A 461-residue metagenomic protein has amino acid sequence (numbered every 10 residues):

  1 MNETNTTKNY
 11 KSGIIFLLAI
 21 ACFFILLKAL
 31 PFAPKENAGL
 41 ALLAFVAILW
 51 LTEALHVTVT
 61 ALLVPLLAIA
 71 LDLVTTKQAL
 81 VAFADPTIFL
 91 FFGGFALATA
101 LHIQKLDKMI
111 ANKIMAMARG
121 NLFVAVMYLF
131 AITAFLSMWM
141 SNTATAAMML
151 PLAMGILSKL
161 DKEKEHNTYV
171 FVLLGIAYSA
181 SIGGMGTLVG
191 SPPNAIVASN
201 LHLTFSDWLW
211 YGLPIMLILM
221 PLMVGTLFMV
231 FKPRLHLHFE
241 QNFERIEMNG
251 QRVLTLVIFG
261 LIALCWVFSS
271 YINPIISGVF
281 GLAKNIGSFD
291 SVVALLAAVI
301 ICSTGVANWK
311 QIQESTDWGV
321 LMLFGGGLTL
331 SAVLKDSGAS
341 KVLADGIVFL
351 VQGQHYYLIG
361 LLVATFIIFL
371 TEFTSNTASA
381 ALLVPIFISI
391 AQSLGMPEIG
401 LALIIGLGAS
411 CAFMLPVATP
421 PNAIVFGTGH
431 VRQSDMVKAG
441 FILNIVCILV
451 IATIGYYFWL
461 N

Functional and structural regions predicted by a protein language model:
M1-L90, D207-D345, I442-I448, A452-N461: Hydrophobic transmembrane alpha-helices of multi-pass small-molecule transporters
F45, T58-V59, L63-E163, Q313-L394: Membrane-embedded alpha-helical segments and adjacent helix-loop junctions characteristic of multi-pass solute
P86-A96, M138-T145, W208-M223, L401-S410: Alpha-helical transmembrane segments
L122-F135, K162-G183, L217, Y356-F369 (+2 more regions): Alpha-helical transmembrane segments of multi-pass membrane proteins
A147-L150, M154-K159, S191-I196, C411 (+2 more regions): Short helical (or helix-break) motifs at transmembrane helix termini and adjacent helical loops in multi-pass membrane
L160-N249, I424-I454: Membrane-core helix-loop-helix motifs of multi-pass transport proteins
L201-D207, I388-I399, L460-N461: Helix-coil boundary and interhelical linker segments in multi-pass alpha-helical membrane proteins
E372, F387, L394-G427, V431 (+1 more regions): C-terminal structured "cap/appendage" subdomains that terminate the fold
